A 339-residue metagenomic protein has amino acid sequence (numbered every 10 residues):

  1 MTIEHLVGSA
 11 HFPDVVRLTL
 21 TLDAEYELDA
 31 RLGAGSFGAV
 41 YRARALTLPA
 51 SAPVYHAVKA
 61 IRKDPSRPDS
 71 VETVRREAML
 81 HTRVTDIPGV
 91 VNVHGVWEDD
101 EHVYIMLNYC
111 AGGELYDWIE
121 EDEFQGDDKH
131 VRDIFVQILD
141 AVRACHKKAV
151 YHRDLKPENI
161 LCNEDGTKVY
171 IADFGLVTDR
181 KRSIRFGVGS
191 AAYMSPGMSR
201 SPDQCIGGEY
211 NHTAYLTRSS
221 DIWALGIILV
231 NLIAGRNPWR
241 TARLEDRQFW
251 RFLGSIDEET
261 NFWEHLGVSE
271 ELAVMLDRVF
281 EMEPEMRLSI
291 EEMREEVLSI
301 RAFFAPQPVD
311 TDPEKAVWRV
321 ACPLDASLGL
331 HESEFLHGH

Functional and structural regions predicted by a protein language model:
M1-T21, D29: Juxta-kinase regulatory segment immediately upstream of eukaryotic protein kinase catalytic domains
D29-S36, V40: Protein kinase glycine-rich loop
A39-K63: Glycine-rich ATP phosphate-binding loop
N92-E101: Short beta-strand micro-motifs within the conserved protein kinase catalytic domain, predominantly in the N-lobe
D100-E114, W118: Conserved short submotifs of the Hanks-type protein kinase catalytic core that shape the nucleotide-binding pocket
I134-F135: Activation segment signature within eukaryotic-like protein kinase domains
H146-N163: Catalytic-loop of the protein kinase fold
A305-H339: Regulatory extensions appended to serine/threonine kinase catalytic cores
